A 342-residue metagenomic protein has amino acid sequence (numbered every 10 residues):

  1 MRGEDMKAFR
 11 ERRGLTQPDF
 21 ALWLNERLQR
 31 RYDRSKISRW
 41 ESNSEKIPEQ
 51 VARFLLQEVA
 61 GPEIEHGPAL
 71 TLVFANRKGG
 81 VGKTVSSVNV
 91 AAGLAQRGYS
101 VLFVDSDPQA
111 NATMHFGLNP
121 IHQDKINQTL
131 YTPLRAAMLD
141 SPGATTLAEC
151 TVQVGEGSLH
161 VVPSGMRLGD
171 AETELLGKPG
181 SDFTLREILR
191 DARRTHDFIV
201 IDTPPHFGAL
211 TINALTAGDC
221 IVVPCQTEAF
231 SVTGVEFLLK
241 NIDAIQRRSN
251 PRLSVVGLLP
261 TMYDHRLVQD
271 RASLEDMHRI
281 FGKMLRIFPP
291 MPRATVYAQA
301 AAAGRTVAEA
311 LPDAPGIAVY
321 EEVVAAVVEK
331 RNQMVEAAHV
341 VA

Functional and structural regions predicted by a protein language model:
M1: Short Cys/His-rich Zn2+-coordinating modules
E4, A8-F9, R34-S35, R39-A342: P-loop NTP-binding core
G14-S38: Short alpha-helical DNA-recognition segment
